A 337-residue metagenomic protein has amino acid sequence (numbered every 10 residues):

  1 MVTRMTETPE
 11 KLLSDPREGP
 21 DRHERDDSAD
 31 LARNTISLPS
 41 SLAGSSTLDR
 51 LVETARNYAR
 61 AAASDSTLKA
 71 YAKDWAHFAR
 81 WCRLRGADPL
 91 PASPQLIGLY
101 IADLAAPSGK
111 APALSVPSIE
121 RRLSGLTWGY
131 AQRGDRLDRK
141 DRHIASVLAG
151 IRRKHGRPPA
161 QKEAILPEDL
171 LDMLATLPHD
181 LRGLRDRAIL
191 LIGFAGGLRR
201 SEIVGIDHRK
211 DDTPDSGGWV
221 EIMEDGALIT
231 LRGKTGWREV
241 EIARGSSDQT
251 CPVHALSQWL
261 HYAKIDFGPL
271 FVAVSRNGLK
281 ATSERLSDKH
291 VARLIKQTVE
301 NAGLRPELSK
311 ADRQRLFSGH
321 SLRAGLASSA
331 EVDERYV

Functional and structural regions predicted by a protein language model:
M1-Y336: Extended, non-catalytic subsegments within catalytic or DNA/protein-binding/adaptor domains
